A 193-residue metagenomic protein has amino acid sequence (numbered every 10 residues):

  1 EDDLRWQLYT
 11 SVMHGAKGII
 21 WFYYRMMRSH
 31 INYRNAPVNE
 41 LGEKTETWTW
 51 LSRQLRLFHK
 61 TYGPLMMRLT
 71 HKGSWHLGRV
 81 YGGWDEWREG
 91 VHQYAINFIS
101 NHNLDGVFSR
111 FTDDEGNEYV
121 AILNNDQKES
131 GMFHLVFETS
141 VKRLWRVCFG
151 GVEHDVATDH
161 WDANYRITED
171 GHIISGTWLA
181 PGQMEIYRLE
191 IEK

Functional and structural regions predicted by a protein language model:
E1-M26: Catalytic-core region of carbohydrate-active enzymes that cleave or remodel glycosidic bonds
S11, L51, V120: Conserved, mostly hydrophobic/aromatic
I20, M27-I31, E129-G131: Short catalytic/ligand-binding loop motif for oxyanion handling, primarily in non-cytosolic enzymes, centered on
R25-Y81, E190: Aromatic-rich peripheral "rim/lid" segments of glycoside hydrolase catalytic domains that contact and position glycan
R34, E40, H71-N101, T158-E169: Surface-exposed intrinsically disordered loops and tails
G82-S140, G182: Carbohydrate-binding surface patches
V136-A157: Solvent-exposed beta-hairpin/edge-strand motifs
W161-K193: C-terminal beta-strand-rich structural cap/linker in extracellular carbohydrate-active enzymes
